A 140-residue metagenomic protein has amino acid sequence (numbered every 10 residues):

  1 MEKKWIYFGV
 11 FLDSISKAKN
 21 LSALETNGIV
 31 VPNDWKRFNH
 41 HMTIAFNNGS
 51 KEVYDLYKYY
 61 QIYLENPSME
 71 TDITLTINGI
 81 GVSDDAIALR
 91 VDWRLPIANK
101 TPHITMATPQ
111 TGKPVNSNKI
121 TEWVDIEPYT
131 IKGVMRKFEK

Functional and structural regions predicted by a protein language model:
M1-K140: Histidine-dependent nucleotide/RNA phosphoesterase domain, centered on the 2H-phosphoesterase fold with its duplicated
